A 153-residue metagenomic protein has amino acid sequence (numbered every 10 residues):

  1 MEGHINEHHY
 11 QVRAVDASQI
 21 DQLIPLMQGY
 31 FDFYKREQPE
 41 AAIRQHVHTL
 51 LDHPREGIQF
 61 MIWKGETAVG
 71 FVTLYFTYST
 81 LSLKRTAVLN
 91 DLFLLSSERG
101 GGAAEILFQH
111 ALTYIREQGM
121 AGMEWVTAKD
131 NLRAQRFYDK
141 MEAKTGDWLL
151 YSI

Functional and structural regions predicted by a protein language model:
Q11-P25: A short beta-loop-alpha structural element at the N-terminal edge of CoA-dependent acyl/N-acetyltransferase catalytic
I24-T49: Conserved GNAT-fold acetyl-CoA-binding loop/helix
L51-M61, V88: A short helix-loop-beta-strand connector motif used in the catalytic cores of GNAT acetyltransferases and, in some
M61, T67-F76: Conserved beta-strand in the GNAT
L92-R99: A short, internal acetyl-CoA/4′-phosphopantetheine-binding micro-motif in the GNAT/acyltransferase core
G100-T113, K140: Conserved acetyl-CoA-binding loop-helix of GNAT-fold acetyltransferases
E105, K129-D147, I153: Conserved active-site alpha-helix within GNAT-family acetyltransferase domains
R116-V126: Conserved GNAT acetyl-CoA-binding A-motif
